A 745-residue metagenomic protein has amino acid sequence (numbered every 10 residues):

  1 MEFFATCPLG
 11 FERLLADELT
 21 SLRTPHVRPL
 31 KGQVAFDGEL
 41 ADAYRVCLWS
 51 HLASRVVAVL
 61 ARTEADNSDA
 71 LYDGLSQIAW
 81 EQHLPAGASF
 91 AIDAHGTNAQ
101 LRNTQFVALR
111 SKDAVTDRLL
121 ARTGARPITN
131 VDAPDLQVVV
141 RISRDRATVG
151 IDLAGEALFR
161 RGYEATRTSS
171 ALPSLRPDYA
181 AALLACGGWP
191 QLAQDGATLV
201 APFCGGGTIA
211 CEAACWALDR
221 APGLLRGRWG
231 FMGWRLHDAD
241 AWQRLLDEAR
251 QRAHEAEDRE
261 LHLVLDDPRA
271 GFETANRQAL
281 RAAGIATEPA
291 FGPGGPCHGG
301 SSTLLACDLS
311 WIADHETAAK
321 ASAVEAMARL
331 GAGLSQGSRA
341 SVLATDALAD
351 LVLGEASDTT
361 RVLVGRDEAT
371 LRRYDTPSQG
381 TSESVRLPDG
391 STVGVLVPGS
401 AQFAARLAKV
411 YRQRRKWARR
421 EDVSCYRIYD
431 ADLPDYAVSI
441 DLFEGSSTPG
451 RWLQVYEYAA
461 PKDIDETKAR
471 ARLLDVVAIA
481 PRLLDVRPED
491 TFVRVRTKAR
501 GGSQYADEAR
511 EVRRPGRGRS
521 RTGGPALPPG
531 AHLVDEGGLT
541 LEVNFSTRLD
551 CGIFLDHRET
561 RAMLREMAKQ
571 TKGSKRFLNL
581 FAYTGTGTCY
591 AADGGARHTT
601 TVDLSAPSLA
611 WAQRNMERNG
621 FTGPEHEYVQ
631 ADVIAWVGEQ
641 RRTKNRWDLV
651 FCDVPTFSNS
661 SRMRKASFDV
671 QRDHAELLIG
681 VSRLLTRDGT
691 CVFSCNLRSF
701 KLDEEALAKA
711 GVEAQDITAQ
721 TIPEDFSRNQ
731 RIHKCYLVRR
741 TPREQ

Functional and structural regions predicted by a protein language model:
M1-L136, S384-G450, Y456-L474: Non-catalytic nucleic-acid substrate-recognition regions in nucleic-acid-modifying enzymes
E2-T24, R28-R55, A94-L109, R141-G196 (+3 more regions): S-adenosyl-L-methionine
V34, V140, L183-G187, A197-R220 (+9 more regions): Conserved proline-anchored active-site loop of SAM-dependent methyltransferases that bridges a beta-strand
G74-Y163, Y429, P434, V438-D441 (+2 more regions): Non-catalytic substrate-recognition/targeting regions of SAM-dependent transferases
S169-A171, L175-G292, M563-G623, Q630: Conserved S-adenosyl-L-methionine
L192, G294-G299, A635-K644: Short conserved loop adjoining the S-adenosyl-L-methionine
D195-G196, G333-A340, D673, G680 (+1 more regions): Short glycine-dipeptide loop
G295-L387, G689-Q745: C-terminal catalytic and target-recognition region of SAM-dependent MTase-like enzymes, primarily methyltransferases
